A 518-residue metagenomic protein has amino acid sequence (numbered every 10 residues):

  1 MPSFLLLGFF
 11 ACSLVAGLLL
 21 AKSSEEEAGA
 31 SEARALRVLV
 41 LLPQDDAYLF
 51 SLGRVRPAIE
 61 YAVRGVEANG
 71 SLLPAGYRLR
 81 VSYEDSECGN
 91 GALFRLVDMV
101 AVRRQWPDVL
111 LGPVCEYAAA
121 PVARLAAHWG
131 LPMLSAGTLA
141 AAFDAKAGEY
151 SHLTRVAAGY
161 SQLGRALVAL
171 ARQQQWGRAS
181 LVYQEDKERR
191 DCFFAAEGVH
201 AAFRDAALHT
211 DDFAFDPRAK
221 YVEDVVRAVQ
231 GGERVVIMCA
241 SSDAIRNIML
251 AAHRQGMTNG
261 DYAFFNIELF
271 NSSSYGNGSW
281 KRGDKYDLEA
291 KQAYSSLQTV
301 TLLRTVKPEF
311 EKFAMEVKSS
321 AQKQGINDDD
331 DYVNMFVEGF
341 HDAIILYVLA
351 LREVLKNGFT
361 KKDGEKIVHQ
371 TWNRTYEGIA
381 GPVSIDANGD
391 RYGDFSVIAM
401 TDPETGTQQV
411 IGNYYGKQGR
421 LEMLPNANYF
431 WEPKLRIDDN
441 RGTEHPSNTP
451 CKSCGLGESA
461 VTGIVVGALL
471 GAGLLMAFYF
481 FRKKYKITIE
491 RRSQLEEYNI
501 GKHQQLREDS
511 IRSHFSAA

Functional and structural regions predicted by a protein language model:
P2-F4, F50-V55, N69-D144, R190 (+2 more regions): Beta-alpha junction/loop-to-helix N-cap segments that form part of ligand/metal-binding clefts
P2-F4, F9-L36, G65, A171: N-terminal signal peptide
S3, P107-F213, Q255-K291: Extracytoplasmic ligand/sensor domains, especially the bilobed periplasmic-binding protein
G17, L52-A58, A62, L456-A468: Alpha-helical transmembrane segments in eukaryotic/viral proteins
A30-I59, V63-G65, V114, R178-D186: Short beta-strand segments enriched in small/hydrophobic residues
A123-R124, C192-E309, S320, D328 (+1 more regions): Extracellular/periplasmic bilobed ligand-binding domains
M257, D261, L269-S273, V317-Y429: Segments of small-molecule ligand-sensing domains
L303, W372-A518: Solvent-exposed, acidic/polar segments of extracytosolic/periplasmic ligand-binding ectodomains
